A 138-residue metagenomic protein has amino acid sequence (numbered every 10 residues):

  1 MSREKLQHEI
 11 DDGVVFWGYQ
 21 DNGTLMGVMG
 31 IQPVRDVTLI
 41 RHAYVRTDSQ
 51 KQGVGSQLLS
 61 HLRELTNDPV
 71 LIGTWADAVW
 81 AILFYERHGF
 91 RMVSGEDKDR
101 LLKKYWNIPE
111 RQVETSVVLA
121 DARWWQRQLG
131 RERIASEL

Functional and structural regions predicted by a protein language model:
M1-F16: Active-site rim helix/loop that mediates acceptor-substrate recognition in acyltransferases
V14, Q112-L119: Short hydrophobic/aromatic beta-strand or adjacent loop that forms the aromatic wall/cage of a ligand/substrate-binding
G18, T24-P33, L39-Y44: Conserved beta-strand in the GNAT
A43-Q50, T74-A76: A short, internal acetyl-CoA/4′-phosphopantetheine-binding micro-motif in the GNAT/acyltransferase core
V45, K51-E64, R87: Conserved acetyl-CoA-binding loop-helix of GNAT-fold acetyltransferases
G55, L59, D77-A81, D97-Y105: Short glycine/proline-centered loop/turn elements that form peptide/ligand docking sites
E64-D77: Conserved GNAT acetyl-CoA-binding A-motif
L71-G73, G89-P109: Conserved catalytic-core motifs of GNAT/GCN5-like acyltransferases
